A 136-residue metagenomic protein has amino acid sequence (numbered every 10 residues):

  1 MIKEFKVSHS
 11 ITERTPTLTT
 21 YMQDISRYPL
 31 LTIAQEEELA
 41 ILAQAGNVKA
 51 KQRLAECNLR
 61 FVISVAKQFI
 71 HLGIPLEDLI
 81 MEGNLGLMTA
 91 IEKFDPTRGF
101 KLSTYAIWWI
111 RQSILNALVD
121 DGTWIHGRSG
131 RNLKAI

Functional and structural regions predicted by a protein language model:
I2-I136: Alpha-helical promoter-recognition and RNA polymerase-docking modules of transcription initiation factors, dominated by
